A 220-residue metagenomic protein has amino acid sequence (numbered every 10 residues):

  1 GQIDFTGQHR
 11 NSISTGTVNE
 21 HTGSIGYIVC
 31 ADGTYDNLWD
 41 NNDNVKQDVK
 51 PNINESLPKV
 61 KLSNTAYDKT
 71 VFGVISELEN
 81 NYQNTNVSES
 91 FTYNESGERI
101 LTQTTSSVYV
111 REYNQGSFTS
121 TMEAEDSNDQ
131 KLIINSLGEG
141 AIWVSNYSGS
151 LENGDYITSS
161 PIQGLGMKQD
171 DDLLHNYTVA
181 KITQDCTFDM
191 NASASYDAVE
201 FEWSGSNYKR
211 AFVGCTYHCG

Functional and structural regions predicted by a protein language model:
G1-G220: Extracellular receptor-binding modules and their adjoining Ser/Thr/Gly/Asp/Asn-rich linkers
